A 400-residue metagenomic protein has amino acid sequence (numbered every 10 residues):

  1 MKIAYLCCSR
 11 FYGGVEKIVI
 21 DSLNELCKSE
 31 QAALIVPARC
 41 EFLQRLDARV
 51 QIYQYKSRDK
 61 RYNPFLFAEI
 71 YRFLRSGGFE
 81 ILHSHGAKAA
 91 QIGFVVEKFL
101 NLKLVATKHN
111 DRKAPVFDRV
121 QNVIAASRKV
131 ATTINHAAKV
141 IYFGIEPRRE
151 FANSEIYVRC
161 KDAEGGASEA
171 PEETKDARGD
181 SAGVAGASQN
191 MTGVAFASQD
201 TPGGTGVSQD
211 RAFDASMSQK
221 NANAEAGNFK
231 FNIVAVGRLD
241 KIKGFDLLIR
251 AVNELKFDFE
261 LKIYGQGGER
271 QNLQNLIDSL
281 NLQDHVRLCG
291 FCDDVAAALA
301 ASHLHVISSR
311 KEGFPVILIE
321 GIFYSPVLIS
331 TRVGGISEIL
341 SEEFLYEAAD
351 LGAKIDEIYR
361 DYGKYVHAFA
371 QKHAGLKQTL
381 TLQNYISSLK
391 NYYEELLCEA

Functional and structural regions predicted by a protein language model:
Y5-L66: N-terminal strand-loop element at the rim of the active site of nucleotide-sugar-dependent glycosyltransferases
G13-D21, F231-E254, G268-Q274, V316: A conserved mid-protein helix/loop that constitutes part of the nucleotide-sugar donor-binding site
L34-V36, V327-S330: Short hydrophobic beta-strand element within catalytic cores of glycosyltransferases and related nucleotide-activated
R61-F65, A137, G144-E169, T192 (+2 more regions): Acidic anion/phosphate-binding donor-loop and adjacent secondary structure in glycosyltransferase catalytic cores
S84-A90, K108: Short His-centered aromatic/hydrophobic patch
M217, G363-L397: A charged, aromatic-enriched C-terminal amphipathic alpha-helix characteristic of glycosyltransferases across folds
F291, R310: Aromatic "clamp/platform" in nucleotide-sugar-dependent glycosyltransferases that forms part of the donor/acceptor
S337-E357: Change "using UDP/GDP/dTDP sugars" to "using nucleotide sugars
